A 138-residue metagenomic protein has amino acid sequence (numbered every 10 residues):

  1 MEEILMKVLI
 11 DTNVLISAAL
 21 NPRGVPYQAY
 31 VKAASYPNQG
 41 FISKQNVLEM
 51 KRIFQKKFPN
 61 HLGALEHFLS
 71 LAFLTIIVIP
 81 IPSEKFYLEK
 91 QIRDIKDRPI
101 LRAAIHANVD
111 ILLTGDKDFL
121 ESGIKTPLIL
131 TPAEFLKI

Functional and structural regions predicted by a protein language model:
M1-R23: Metal-dependent nucleic-acid phosphoesterase active-site entry motif
I10, P26-K56: PIN/NYN-family metal-dependent endoribonuclease catalytic core
V14-L15, N46, I100, D118-F119: Alpha-helix capping/helix-boundary segments
Y36, A72, G123-K125: Short, structured coil segments at secondary-structure junctions
L48-F86, I100: Domain-scale selection of a single, long terminal region that carries the protein's primary operational module
I76-L112, K117: Active-site neighborhoods of divalent-metal-dependent phosphate/nucleic-acid chemistry enzymes
I105-L113, K117-I138: Acidic, PIN/NYN-like endoribonuclease modules and their adjacent C-terminal/linker elements
